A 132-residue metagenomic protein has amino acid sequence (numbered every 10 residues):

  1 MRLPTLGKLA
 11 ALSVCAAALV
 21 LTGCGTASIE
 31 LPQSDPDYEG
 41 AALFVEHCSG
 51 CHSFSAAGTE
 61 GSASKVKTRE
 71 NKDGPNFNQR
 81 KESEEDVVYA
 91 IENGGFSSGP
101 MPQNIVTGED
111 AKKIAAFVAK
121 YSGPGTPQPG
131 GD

Functional and structural regions predicted by a protein language model:
R2, G131-D132: Short, intrinsically disordered, low-complexity terminal/loop segments
R2-V14: Bacterial N-terminal signal peptides that target proteins for export
V20-G23: C-terminal motif of bacterial Sec signal peptides marking the signal peptidase cleavage site
G25-A27, I114: A broadly structural signal marking compact, well-ordered functional cores that mediate small-ligand/cofactor/substrate
A27-P36, A41-N76, N93-P100, K120-G130: Periplasmic/extracellular electron-transfer cofactor-ligation site, primarily the c-type cytochrome heme-c attachment
T68-V88, P102-K113, Y121: Electron-transfer interface patches adjacent to heme c in soluble/periplasmic c-type cytochromes and di-/multiheme
